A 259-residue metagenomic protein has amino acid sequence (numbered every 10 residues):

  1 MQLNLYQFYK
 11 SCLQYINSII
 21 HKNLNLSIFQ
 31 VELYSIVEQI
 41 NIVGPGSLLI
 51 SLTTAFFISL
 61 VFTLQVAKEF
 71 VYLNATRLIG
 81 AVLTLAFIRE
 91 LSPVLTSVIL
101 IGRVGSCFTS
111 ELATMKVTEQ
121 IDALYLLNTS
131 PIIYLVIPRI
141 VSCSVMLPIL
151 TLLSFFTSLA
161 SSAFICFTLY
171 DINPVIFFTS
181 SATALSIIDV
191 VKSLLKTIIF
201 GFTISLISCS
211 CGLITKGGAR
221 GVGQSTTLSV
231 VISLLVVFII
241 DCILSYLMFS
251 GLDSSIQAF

Functional and structural regions predicted by a protein language model:
M1-I36, C211-K216: Short, membrane-interfacial amphipathic segments enriched in basic
V43-L95, I99: Active-site cofactor/substrate anionic-group-binding motifs, chiefly glycine- and Lys/Arg-rich phosphate-binding loops
G44, L48, L52, L91 (+5 more regions): Selective transmembrane-helix segments that form parts of the transport pathway or gating/packing helices in multipass
Q65-I88, T157-L195, I207-T226, M248-F259: Membrane-interfacial helix-loop-helix connectors in multipass membrane proteins
I79-D122, L150: Hydrophobic alpha-helical transmembrane segments of multi-pass membrane transport proteins
L91-L100, I187-F202: Hydrophobic alpha-helical transmembrane segments
R103-T109, F200-K216: Transmembrane alpha-helical segments in integral membrane proteins
L112-V136, V222: Short cytoplasmic-facing helical segments at TM-TM junctions of multi-pass membrane proteins
